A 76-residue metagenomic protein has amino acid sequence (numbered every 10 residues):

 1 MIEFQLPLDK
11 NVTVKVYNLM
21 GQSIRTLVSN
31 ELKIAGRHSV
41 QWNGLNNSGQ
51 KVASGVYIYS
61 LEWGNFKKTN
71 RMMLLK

Functional and structural regions predicted by a protein language model:
M1-V16, T26-S29, S39-W42, W63: Glycine-centered coil/turn sites that cap beta-strands in beta-rich domains
I2, Q50-K76: C-terminal tail/sorting-segment detector
D9, L19, L32, N47 (+1 more regions): Short coil/turn motifs at secondary-structure junctions
D9-N11, A35-R37, S54-V56: Extracellular Ig-like/FN3 beta-sandwich strand-entry sites
Y17-I24, Y57: Short, glycine-anchored, charge-dense loop/turn motifs used at functional sites
I24-R25, V52: Generic structural signal for well-ordered beta-strand positions
S29-N30, Y57: Residue-level structural signal for beta-strand termini and adjacent loop
V40-V52: Signal that preferentially marks extracellular ectodomain short beta-strand elements of beta-sandwich modules
